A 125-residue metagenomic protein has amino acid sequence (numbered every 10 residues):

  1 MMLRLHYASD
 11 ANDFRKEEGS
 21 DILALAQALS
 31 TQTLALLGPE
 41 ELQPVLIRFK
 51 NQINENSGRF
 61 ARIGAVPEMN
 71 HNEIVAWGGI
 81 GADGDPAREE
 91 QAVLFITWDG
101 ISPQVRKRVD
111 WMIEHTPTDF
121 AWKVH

Functional and structural regions predicted by a protein language model:
M1-H125: A SIS-like phosphosugar-recognition module
